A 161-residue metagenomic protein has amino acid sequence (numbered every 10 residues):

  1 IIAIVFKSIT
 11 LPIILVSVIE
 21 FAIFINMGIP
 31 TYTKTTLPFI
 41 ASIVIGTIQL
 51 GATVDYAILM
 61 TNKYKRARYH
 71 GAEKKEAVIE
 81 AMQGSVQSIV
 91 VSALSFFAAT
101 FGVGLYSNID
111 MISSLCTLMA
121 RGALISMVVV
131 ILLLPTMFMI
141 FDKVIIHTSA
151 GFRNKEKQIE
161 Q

Functional and structural regions predicted by a protein language model:
I1-I4, I25-T36, V86-S149: Hydrophobic, glycine/alanine-rich multi-pass transmembrane helices and their short helix-loop junctions in large
I2, K7-L11, K63-R66: Glycine- and acidic
I9-I14, Q83-Q87, L118: Short alpha-helical transmembrane interface motifs in multi-pass membrane proteins
I9-T61: Hydrophobic transmembrane alpha-helices and their membrane-interface caps in long multi-pass transport proteins
I48-V91: Cytosolic juxtamembrane regions of multi-pass inner-membrane proteins
N62-H70, F141-I146, A150: Juxtamembrane helix-loop transition segments at the membrane interface in multi-pass membrane proteins
N154-Q161: Long, low-complexity, intrinsically disordered cytosolic termini of multi-pass membrane proteins
